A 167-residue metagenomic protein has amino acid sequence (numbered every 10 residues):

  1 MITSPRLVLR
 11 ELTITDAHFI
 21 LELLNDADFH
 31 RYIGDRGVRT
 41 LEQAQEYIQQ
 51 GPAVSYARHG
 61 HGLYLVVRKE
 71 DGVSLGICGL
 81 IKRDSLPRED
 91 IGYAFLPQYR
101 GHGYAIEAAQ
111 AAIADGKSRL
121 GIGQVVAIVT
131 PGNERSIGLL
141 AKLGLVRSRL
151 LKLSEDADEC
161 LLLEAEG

Functional and structural regions predicted by a protein language model:
M1-Y32, L63-G167: Acyl-donor (CoA/ACP) binding surface of acyl/acetyltransferases
D28-Q50, H59-H61: Conserved GNAT-fold acetyl-CoA-binding loop/helix
